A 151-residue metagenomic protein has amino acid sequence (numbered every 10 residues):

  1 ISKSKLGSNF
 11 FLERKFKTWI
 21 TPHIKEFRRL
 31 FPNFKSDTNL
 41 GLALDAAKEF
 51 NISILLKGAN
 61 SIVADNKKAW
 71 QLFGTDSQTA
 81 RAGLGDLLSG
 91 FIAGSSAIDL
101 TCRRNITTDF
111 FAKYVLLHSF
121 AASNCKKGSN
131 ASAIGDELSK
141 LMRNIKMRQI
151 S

Functional and structural regions predicted by a protein language model:
I1-G74, R143, M147-S151: Glycine-rich phosphate/dinucleotide-binding loop and adjoining beta-alpha-beta core of small-molecule
T21-I24, D37-L40, A82-G85, R104-T108 (+2 more regions): Electropositive phosphate-/nucleotide-binding environments in soluble metabolic enzymes
R28, L44-A47, N60, S89-A93 (+2 more regions): Predominant activation on well-ordered alpha-helical scaffold segments within soluble catalytic domains
L30-P32, V63, I92, S96 (+1 more regions): Glycine-rich phosphate/diphosphate-binding loops and the adjacent beta-loop-alpha structural elements that coordinate
D76-I92, K127: Short glycine/threonine-rich catalytic loop with a Thr-x-Gly-x-Asp
D86, A97-T101, N144: Short, well-ordered loop/turn and helix-capping segments at boundaries between secondary-structure elements and domains
S96-L117, A122-K126: Phosphate-handling active-site elements
S119-S151: Charged C-terminal helix
